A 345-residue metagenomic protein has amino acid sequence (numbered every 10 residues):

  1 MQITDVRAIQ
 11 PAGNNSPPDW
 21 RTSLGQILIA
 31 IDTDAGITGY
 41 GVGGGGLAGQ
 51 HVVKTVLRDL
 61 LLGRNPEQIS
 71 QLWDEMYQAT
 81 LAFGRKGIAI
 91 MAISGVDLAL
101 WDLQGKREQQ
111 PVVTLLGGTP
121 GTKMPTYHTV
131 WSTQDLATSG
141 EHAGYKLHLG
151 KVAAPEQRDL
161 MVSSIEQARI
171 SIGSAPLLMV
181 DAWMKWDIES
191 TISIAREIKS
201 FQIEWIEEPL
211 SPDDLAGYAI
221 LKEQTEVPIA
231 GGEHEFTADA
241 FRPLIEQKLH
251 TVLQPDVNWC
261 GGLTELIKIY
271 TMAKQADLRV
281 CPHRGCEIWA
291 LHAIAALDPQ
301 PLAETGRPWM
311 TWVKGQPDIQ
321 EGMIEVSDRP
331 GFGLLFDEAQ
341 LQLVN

Functional and structural regions predicted by a protein language model:
M1-L28, G46-G49, R58, L62-R64 (+1 more regions): Motif-centric detector for short Cys/His coordination patterns
M1-P11, W20-R21, D34, P282-N345: Flexible C-terminal active-site loop/helix
I3, G36, L57, V96 (+6 more regions): Conserved, mostly hydrophobic/aromatic
D32-R107: Metal- or metallocofactor-binding catalytic centers and their adjacent structured scaffolds across diverse enzyme
G41-V42, K146, L178-D181, E204-E208 (+3 more regions): Short catalytic-loop micro-motif centered on adjacent basic/acidic residues
G117-T225: Metal-dependent enolase-superfamily TIM-barrel catalytic cores that perform enediolate-based chemistry
D213-T305: Catalytic alpha/beta core domains of metabolic enzymes, predominantly
